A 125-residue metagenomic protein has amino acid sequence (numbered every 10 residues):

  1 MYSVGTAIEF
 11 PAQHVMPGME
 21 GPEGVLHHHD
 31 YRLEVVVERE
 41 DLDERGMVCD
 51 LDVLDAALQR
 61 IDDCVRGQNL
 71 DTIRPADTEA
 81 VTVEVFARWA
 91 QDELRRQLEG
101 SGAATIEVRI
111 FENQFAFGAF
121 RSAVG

Functional and structural regions predicted by a protein language model:
M1-G125: Charge-rich, low-complexity N-terminal segments
